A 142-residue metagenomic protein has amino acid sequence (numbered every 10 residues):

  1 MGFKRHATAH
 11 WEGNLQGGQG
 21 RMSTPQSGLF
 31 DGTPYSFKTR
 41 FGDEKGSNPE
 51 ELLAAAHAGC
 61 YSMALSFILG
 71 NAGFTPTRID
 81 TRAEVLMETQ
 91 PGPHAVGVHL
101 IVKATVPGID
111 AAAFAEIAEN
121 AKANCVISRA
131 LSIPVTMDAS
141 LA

Functional and structural regions predicted by a protein language model:
M1-A55, S62-A142: Extended beta-strand/beta-hairpin segments
